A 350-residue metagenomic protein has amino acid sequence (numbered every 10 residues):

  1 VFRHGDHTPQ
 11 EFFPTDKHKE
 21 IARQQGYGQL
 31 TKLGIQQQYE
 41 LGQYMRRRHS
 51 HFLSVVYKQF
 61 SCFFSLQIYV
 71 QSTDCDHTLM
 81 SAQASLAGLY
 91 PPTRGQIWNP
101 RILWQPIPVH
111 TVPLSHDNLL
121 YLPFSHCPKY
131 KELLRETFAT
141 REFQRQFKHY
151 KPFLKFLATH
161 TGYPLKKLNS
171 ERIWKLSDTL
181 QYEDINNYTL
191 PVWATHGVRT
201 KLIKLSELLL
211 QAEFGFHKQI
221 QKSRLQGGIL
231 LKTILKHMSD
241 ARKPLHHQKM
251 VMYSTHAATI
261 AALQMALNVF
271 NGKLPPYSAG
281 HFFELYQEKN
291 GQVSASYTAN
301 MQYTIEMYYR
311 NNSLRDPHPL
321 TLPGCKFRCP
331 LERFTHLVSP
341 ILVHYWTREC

Functional and structural regions predicted by a protein language model:
V1-Y69, T73-C350: Signature for phosphate-centric chemistry
